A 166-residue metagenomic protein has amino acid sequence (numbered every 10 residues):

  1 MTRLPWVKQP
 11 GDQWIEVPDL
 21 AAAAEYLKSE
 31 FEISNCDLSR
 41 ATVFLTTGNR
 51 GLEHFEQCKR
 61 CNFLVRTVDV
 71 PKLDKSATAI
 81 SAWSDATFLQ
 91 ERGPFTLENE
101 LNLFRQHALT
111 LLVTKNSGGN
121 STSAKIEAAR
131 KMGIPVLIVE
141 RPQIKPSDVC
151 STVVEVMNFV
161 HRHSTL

Functional and structural regions predicted by a protein language model:
M1-G11, M132-S147: Short, acidic/small-residue loops that bind anionic groups at enzyme active sites
M1-S29: Glycine/small-residue-rich loop that forms an oxyanion/phosphate-binding "nest" at active or ligand-binding sites
P10-Q13, L73-A82, E98-L101, P146-C150: Short, charged, surface-exposed secondary-structure boundary motifs
A21-L64: Internal active-site segments that recognize and position negatively charged phosphoryl groups and nucleotide moieties
T42, T110-L111: Structural motif
Q57-G93: Histidine/lysine/aspartate-rich catalytic loop segments that bind and position anionic ligands
F95-R105, N120-T122: A short, acidic, amphipathic alpha-helical segment used as a generic capping/interface helix at domain edges
H107, K115-A128, V136-L166: C-terminal functional extensions of proteins
